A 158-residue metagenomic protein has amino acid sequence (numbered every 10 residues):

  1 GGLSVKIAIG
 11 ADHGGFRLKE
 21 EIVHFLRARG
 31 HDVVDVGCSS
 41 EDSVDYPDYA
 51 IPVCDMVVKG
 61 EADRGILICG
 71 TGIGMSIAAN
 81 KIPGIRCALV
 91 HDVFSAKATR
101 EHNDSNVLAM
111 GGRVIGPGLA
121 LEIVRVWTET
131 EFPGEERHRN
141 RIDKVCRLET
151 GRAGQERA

Functional and structural regions predicted by a protein language model:
G1-S4: Short, Lys/Arg-enriched N-terminal segments with co-localized hydrophobic residues within the first ~10-30 amino acids
A8-A28: Glycine-rich phosphate/diphosphate-binding loop of Rossmann-like nucleotide-binding domains
A8-G10, G14-G15, V93-A158: C-terminal binding/interaction regions
E20-V23, I77-K81, E101, L121: Short amphipathic alpha-helical segments
D32-S43: A short beta-strand-loop structural module common to alpha/beta enzyme folds
Y49-L89: Helix-adjacent hinge/juxtasegments
